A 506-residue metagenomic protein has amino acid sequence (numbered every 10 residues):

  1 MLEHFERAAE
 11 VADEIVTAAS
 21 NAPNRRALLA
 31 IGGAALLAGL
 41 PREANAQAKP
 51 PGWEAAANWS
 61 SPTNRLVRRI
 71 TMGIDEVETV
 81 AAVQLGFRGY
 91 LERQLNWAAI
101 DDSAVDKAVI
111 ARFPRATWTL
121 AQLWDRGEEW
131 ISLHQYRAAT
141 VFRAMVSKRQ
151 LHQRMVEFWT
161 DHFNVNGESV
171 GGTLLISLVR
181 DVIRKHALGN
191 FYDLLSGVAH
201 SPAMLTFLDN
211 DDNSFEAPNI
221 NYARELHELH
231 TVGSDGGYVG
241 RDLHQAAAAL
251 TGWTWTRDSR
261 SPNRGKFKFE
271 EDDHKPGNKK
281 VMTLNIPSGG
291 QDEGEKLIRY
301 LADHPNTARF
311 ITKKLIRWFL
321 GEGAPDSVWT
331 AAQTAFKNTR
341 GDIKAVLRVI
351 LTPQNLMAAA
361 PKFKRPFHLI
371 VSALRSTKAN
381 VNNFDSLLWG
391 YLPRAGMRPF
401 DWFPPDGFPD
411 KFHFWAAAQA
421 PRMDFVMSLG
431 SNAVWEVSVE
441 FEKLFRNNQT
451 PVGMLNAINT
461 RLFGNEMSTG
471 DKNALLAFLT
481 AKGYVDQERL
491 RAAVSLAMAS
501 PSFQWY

Functional and structural regions predicted by a protein language model:
M1-P23, Q47: N-terminal secretory signal peptides
A18-A27, A35-P50, V67: N-terminal twin-arginine translocation
G32, V83, L95, V198 (+3 more regions): A general structural motif at alpha-helix termini
G33, L37, Y136, G172-V381: Active-site substrate-binding loop specific to GH73 endo-beta-N-acetylglucosaminidase modules in bacterial autolysins
G33-L36, L40, T71, A99 (+7 more regions): Short alpha-helix boundary/capping elements
K49-W59, T63-V77, H304, A308 (+2 more regions): Flexible, low-complexity segments enriched for small/polar residues
E76-V179: N-terminal accessory alpha/beta regions
V77-A99, S177-A187, A332-T339, A474-Y484: Amphipathic alpha-helical segments that form the core helices of the histone-fold
